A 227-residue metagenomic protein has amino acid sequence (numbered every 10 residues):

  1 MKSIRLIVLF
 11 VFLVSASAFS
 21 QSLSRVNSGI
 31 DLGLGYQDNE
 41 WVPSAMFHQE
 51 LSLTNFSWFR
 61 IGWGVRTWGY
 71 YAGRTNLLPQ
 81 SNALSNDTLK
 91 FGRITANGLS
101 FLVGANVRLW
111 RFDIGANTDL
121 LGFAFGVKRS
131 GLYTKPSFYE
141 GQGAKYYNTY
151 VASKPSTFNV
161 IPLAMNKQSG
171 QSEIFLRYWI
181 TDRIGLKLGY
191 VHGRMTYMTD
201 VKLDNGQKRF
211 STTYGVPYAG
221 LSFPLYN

Functional and structural regions predicted by a protein language model:
S20-P79, P224-N227: Short glycine/proline- and aromatic-enriched beta-strand/turn motifs that initiate or cap beta-hairpins
S24-S28, N39-A45, F59, R93-F101 (+2 more regions): Residues that define the transmembrane beta-barrel architecture of outer-membrane proteins
S28-L34, I61-T67, V103, I114-T118 (+3 more regions): Membrane-embedded beta-strand positions of outer-membrane beta-barrel proteins
W41-F47, G73-S81, G126-K135, M198-N205: Outer-membrane beta-barrel translocator domains and adjoining extracellular loop/strand segments of Gram-negative
Q49-L53, A105-L109, T118, Y178 (+2 more regions): Residue-level signature of outer-membrane beta-barrel architecture
N55-I61, R111-I114, D182-L186, N227: Repeated loop/turn-to-beta-strand initiation elements of outer-membrane beta-barrel proteins
G62-W110, N117, L121-F123: Outer-membrane beta-barrel translocator/channel fold
Q171-N227: Predominantly the C-terminal beta-signal and adjacent terminal strand-loop region of outer-membrane beta-barrel
